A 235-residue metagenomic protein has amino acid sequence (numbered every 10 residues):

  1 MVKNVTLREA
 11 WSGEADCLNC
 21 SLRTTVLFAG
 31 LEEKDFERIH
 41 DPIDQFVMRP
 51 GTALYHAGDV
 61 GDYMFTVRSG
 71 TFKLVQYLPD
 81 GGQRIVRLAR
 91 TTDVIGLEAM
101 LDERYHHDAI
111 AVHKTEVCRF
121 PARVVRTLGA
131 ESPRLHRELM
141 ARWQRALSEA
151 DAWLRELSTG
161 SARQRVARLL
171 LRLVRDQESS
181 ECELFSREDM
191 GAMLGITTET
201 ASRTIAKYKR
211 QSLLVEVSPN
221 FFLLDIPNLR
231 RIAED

Functional and structural regions predicted by a protein language model:
M1-R49, V94-I95, A99-M100: Cyclic nucleotide-binding regulatory module and flanking cytosolic helices
Q45, M64, L88, R119 (+2 more regions): Short aromatic/basic micro-patch
G51, D62-V75, T91-T92: Glycine- and acidic-residue-biased ligand/ion/polar-headgroup-sensing regions
L54-D59: Short phosphate-coordinating micro-motif centered on Lys-Gly-acidic
V75-G81: Cytochrome P450 core scaffold surrounding the K-helix E-X-X-R motif and the conserved "meander" helix-loop region
I85-S148: Cyclic-nucleotide recognition modules
H113, A130-T198: Polybasic "coupling" helices that flank or enter modular domains
L171-D235: Phosphate-/nucleic-acid-contacting segments
